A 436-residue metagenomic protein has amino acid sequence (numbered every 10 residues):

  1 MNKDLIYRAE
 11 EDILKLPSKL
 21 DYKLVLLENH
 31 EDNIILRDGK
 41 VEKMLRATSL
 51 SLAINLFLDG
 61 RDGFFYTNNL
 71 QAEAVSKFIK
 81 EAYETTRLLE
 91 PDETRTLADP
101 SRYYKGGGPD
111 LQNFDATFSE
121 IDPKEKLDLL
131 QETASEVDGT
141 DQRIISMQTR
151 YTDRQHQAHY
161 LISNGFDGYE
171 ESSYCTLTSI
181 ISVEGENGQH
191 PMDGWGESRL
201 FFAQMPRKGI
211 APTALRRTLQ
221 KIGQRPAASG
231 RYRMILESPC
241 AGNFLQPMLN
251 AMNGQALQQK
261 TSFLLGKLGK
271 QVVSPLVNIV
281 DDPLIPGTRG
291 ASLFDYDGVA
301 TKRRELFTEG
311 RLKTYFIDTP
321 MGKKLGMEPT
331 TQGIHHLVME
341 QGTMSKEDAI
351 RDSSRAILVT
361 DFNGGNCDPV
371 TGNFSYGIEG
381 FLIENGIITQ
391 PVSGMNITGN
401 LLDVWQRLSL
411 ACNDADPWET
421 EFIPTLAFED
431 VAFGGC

Functional and structural regions predicted by a protein language model:
M1-S292, T308-R311, H335, I387 (+1 more regions): Active-site bordering "gate/hinge" segments that shape substrate access to catalytic or cofactor-binding pockets
K267-C436: Dual-mode signal for accessory low-complexity, basic/Gly-rich regions
